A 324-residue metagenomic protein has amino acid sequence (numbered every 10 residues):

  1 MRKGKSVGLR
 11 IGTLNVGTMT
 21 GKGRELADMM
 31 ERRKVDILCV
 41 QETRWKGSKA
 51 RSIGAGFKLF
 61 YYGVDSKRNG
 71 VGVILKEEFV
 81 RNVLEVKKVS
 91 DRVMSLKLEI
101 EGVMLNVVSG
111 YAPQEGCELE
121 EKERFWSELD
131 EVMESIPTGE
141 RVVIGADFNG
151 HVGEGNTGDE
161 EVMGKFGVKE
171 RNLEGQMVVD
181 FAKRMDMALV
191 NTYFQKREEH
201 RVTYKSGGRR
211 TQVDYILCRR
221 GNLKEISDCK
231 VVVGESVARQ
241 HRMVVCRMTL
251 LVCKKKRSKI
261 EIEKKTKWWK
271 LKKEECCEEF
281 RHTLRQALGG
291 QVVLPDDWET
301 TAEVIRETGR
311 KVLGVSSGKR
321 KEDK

Functional and structural regions predicted by a protein language model:
M1-V142, G150, E160-E170: Short phosphate/oxyanion-binding micro-motifs
R2, L9-G12, L105-N172, M187 (+3 more regions): Arg/Lys-enriched, amphipathic patches
G17, R44, P113, N149-H151 (+3 more regions): Catalytic metal-binding/acid-base residues of hydrolase active sites
V35, F79, R141, D186-M187 (+2 more regions): Generic structural signal for secondary-structure transition and capping sites
E42-W45, R184-V202, D228-G234, S317: Acidic carboxylate-rich catalytic motifs and surrounding loops in phosphoryl-/glycosyl-chemistry enzymes
K49, N69-V73, S95, E154 (+3 more regions): Short, solvent-exposed polar/charged micro-motifs at secondary-structure junctions
L59-G72, K169-L217, R281, R285-G289 (+3 more regions): Active site of divalent-metal-dependent phosphoester/diester hydrolases
S66-N82, L98-E101, A112, F181-D186 (+3 more regions): Conserved beta strand-loop-helix elements of the APE1-like EEP
